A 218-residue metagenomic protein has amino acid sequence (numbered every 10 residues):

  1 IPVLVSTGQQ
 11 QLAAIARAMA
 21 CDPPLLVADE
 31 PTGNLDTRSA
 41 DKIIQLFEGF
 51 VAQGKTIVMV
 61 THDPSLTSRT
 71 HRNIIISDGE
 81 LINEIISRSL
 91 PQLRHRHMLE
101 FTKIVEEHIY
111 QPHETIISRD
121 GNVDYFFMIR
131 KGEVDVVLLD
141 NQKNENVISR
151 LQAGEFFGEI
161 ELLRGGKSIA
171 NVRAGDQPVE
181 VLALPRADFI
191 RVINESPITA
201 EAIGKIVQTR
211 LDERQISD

Functional and structural regions predicted by a protein language model:
I1-V5, Q9: Conserved ABC ATPase signature
I15: Hydrophobic anchor residue at the start of the ABC signature
D22: Conserved catalytic motifs of ABC-family nucleotide-binding domains
L26-D29: Catalytic Walker B motif of ABC-type/P-loop ATPase nucleotide-binding domains
D41-Q53: Helical segment within the ABC ATPase nucleotide-binding domain
S89-V147, A153-E155: Regulatory nucleotide-sensing modules
H97-E100, S168-A170, A187-D218: A small-molecule sensor/coupling module
